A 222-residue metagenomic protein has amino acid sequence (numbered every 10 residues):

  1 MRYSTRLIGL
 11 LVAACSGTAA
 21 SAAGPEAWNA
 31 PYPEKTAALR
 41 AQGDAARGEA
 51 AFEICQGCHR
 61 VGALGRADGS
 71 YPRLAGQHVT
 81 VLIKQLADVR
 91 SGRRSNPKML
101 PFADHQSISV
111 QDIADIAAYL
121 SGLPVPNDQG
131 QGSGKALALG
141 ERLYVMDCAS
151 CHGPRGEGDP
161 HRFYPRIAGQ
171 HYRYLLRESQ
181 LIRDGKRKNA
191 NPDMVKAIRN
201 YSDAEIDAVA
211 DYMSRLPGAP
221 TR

Functional and structural regions predicted by a protein language model:
M1-A38, A87, S91, R215-R222: N-terminal export/targeting leaders of redox proteins
A23-F52, A67-D68, S121-L143: Electrostatic cytochrome c docking/interface patches
A38, A45-R47, R60-R94, L100-H105 (+4 more regions): Gly/Gly-Pro-rich "capping" loops immediately C-terminal to redox-active cysteine motifs in periplasmic/lumenal
R47, V81, D112-D115, Y174 (+1 more regions): Charged catalytic carboxylate motif
G48, C55-V61, I116, G140 (+3 more regions): The canonical Cys-X-X-Cys-His
R66-R73, V89-A114, L120-L123, D128-G134 (+3 more regions): Axial heme c-ligation environment in periplasmic c-type cytochrome domains
